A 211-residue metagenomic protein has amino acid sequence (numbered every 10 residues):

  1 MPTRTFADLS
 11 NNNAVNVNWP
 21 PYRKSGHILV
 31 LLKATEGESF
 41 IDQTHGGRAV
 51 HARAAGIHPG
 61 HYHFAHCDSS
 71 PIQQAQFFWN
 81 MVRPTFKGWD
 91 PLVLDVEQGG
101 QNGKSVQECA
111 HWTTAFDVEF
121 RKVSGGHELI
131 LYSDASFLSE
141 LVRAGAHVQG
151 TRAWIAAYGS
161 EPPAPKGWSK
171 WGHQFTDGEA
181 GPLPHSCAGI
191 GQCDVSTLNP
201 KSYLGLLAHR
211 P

Functional and structural regions predicted by a protein language model:
M1-K122, G126: Substrate-binding cleft of extracellular glycoside hydrolase catalytic domains
M1-P21, R143-P211: Functionally critical loop-and-helix segments that line ligand-binding/catalytic clefts of soluble enzyme domains
H27, L129, G150-T151: Secondary-structure boundary/capping motif
E38-S39, D68, L138, P162 (+1 more regions): Flexible, glycine-rich phosphate/dinucleotide-binding loops and adjacent beta-alpha linkers at cofactor/substrate
H63, S133, A157: Short beta-strand/turn micro-motifs composed of small residues that flank or help shape donor/cofactor-binding pockets
S70-Q74, F137-H147: Glycine-rich, charge-decorated loop segments at or immediately adjacent to ligand/cofactor-binding or catalytic sites
Q98-G100, A135-F137, G159, T176-G178: Short, flexible active-site-adjacent loop segments at beta-strand->alpha-helix junctions, enriched in small/polar
S124-E140: Aromatic-lined carbohydrate-recognition surfaces of secreted/lumenal glycan-active proteins
